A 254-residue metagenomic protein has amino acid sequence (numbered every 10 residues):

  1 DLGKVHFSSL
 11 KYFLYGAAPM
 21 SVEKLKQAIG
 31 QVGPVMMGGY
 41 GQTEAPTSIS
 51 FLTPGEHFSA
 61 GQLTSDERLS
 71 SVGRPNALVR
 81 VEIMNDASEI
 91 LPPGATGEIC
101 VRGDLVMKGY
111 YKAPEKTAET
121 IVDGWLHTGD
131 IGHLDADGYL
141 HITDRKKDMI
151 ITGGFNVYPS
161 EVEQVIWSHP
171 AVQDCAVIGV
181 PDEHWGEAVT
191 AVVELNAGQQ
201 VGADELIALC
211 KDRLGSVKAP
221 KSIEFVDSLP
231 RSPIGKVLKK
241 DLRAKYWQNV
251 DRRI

Functional and structural regions predicted by a protein language model:
D1-E67, R80, A87-S88: Gly/Ser/Thr-rich phosphate-binding loop
Y12-Y15, V177, S222-F225: Hydrophobic/anchoring residues in structured secondary elements
A17, G41, G73, D130 (+1 more regions): Active-site glycine-centered loops adjacent to acidic/histidine catalytic or metal-binding residues that shape
M37-E44, G73, I178-V180, E224: Beta-strand->loop->alpha-helix junctions that form or flank phosphate-binding loops in nucleotide-handling enzymes
R74-L78, A87-T120, V157: Conserved ATP/PPi-binding loop(s) of AMP-dependent carboxylate-activating enzymes
L78-C100, A136-D137, Q199-A203, L238: Conserved beta-loop-beta connector loops within the AMP-binding
G103, K108-G109, K116-E119, I131-K218 (+3 more regions): AMP-binding/adenylate-forming catalytic core of the ANL superfamily
A244-I254: Acidic/polar alpha-helix N-cap and adjacent early helical turns within long charge-rich amphipathic helices/linkers
